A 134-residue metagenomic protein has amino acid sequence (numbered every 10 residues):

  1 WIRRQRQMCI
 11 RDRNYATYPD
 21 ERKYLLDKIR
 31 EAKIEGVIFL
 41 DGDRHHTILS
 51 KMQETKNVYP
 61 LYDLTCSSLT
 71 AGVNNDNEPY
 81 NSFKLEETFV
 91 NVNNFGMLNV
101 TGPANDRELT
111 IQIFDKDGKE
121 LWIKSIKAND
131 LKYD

Functional and structural regions predicted by a protein language model:
W1-I10: Single conserved hydrophobic/aromatic residue that forms the stacking wall/gate of nucleotide- or nucleobase-binding
R4, G42, K116: Cofactor-binding loop segments of dinucleotide-utilizing enzymes, especially the Rossmann-like FAD- and NAD(P)+-binding
Q7, E54-T55, K116: Short edge-strand/loop segments of extracellular domains
Y15-T88: Conserved beta-sheet core of the metallophosphoesterase superfamily
L49, W122-N129, D134: Residue-level detector of high-confidence beta-strand sites
L61-S125: Binuclear metal-dependent phosphoesterase catalytic core
